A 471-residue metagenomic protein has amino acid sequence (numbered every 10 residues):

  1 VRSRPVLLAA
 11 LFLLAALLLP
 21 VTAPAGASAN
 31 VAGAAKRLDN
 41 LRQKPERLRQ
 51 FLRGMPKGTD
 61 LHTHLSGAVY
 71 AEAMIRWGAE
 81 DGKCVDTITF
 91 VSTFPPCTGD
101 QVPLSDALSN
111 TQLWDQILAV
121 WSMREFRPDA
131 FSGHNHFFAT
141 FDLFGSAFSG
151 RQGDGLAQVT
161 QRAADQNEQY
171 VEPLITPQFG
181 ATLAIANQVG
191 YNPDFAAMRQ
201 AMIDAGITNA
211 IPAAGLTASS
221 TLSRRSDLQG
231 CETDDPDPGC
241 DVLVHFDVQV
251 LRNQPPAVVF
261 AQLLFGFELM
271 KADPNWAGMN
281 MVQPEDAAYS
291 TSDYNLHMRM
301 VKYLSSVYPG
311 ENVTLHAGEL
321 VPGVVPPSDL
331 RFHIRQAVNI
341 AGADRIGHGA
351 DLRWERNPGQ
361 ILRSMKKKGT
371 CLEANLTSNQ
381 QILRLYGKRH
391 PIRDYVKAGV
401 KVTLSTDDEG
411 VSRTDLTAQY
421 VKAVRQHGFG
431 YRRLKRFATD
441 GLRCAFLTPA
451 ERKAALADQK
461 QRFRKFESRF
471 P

Functional and structural regions predicted by a protein language model:
R2-A27: Secretory targeting and sorting signals
S28-P471: Metal-cofactor-binding active-site regions of metalloenzymes
